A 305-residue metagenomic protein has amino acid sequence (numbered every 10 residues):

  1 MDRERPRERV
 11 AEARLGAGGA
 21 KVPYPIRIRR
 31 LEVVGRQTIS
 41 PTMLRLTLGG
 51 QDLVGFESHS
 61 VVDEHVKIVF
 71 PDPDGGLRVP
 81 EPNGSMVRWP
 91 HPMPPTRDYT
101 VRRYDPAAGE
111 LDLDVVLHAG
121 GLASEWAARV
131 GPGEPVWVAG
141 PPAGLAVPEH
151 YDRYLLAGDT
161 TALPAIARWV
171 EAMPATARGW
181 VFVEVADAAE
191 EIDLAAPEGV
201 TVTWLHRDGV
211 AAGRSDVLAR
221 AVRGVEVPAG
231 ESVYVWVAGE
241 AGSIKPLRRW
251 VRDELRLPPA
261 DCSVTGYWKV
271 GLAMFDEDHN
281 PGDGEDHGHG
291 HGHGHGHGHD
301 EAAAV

Functional and structural regions predicted by a protein language model:
M1-V305: Extended, composition-driven regions rather than compact fold-specific motifs
